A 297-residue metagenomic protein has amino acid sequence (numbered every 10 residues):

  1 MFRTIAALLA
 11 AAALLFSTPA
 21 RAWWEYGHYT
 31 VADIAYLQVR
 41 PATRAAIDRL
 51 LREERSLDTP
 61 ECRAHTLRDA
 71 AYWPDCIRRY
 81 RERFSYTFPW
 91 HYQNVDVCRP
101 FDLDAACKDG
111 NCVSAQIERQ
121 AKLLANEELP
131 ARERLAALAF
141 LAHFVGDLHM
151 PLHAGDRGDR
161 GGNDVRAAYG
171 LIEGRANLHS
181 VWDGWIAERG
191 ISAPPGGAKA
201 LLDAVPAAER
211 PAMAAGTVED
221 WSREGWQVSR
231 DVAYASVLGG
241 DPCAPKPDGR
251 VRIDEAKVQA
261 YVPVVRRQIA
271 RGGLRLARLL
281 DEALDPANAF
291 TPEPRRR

Functional and structural regions predicted by a protein language model:
M1-L9: Bacterial N-terminal signal peptides that target proteins for export
S17-P19: N-terminal signal peptide c-region/cleavage motif recognized by signal peptidases
R21-F144, P151-R297: N-terminal, motif-rich segments that launch catalysis or mediate targeting to/interaction with membranes, typified by
